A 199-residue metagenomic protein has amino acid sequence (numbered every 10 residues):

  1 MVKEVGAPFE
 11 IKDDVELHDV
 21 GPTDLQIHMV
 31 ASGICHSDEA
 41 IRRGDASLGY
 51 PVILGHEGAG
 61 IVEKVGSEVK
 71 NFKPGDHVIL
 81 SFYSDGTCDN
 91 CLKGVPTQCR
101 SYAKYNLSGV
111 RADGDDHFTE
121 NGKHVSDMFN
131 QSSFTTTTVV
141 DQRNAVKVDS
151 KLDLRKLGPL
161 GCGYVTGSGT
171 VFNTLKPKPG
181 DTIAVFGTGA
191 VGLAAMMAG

Functional and structural regions predicted by a protein language model:
M1-F9: Extracellular beta-rich ligand/substrate-recognition surface
V15, D38, G60-V62, G75 (+5 more regions): Buried hydrophobic positions in well-ordered alpha/beta secondary-structure cores of metabolic enzymes
E16-L17, G49-G55, S126-N130, T136-T137: Short Gly/Pro-enriched turn/cap motifs at secondary-structure boundaries
H18-S32, D45-L92, T97, K147-L152: Glycine-rich beta-strand-centered segment in the early N-terminal region that forms part of a ligand/cofactor-binding
H28-V30, D141, G187: A secondary-structure boundary/capping signal
S37-R43: Cytochrome P450 core scaffold surrounding the K-helix E-X-X-R motif and the conserved "meander" helix-loop region
F82-R143: Cysteine-cluster motifs in flexible loop/terminal segments that predominantly coordinate metals
T136, R143-A145, D149-G199: Mid-domain Rossmann-like dinucleotide-binding core that forms the NAD(H)/NADP(H) cofactor-binding site
